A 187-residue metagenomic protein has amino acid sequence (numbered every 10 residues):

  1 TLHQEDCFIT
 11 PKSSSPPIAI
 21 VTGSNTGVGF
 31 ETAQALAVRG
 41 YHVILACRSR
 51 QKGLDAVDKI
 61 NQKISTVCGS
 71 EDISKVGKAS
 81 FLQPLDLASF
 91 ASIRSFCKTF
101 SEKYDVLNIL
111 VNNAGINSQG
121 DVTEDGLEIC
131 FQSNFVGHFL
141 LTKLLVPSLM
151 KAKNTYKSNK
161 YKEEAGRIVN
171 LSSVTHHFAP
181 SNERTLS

Functional and structural regions predicted by a protein language model:
L2-S187: Rossmann-fold NAD(P)H-dependent dehydrogenase/reductase core
